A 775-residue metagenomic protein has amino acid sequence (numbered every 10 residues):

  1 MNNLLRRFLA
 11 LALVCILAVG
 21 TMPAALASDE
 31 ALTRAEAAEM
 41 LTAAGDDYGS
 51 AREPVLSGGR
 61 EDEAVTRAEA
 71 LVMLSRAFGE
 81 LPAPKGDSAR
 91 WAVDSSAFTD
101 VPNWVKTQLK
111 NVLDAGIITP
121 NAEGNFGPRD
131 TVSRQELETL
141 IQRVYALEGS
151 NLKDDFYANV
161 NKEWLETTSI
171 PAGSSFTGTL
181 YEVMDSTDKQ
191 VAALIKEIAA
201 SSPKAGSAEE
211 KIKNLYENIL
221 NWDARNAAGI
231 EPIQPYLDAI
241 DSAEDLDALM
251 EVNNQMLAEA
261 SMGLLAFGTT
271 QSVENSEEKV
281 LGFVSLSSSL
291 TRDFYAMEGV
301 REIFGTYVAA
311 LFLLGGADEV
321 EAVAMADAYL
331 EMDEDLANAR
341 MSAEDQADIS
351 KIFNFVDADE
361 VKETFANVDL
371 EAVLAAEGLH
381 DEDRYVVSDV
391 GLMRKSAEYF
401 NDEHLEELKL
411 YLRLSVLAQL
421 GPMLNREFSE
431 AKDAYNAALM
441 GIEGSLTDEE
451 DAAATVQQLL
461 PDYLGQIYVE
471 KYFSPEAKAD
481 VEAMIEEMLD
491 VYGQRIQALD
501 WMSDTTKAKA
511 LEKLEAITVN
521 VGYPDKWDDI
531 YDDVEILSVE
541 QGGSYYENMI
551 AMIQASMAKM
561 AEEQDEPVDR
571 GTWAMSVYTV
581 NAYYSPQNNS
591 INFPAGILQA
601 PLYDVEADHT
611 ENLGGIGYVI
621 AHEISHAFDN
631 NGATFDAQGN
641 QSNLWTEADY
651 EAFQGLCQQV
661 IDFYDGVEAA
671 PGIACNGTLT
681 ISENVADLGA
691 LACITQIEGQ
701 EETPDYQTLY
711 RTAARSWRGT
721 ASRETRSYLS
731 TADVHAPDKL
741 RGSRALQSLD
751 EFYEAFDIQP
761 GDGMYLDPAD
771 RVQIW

Functional and structural regions predicted by a protein language model:
N2-L11, I16-T107, I118-V132, R143-E148 (+1 more regions): Feature responds to low-complexity, polar/acidic, surface-exposed segments characteristic of secreted/exported proteins
T33-A37, T66-L74, W104-Q108, S133 (+26 more regions): Stable alpha-helical elements in mature extracytoplasmic
T42-D46, S75-A83, L113-I117, Q142-A146 (+20 more regions): Sec-exported extracytoplasmic/periplasmic mature domains
D87, P203-I212, D318-A328, E344-S350 (+4 more regions): Short, glycine/acidic-rich hinge or "gate" loops at secondary-structure transitions that mediate conformational
N151-D155, N159-I219, D223: Active-site-surrounding "flap" and adjacent substrate/cofactor-binding loops of secreted or lumenal enzymes, prototyped
A172-I195, V320-A337, N612-Y618, Y706-Y710: Short secondary-structure subsegments characteristic of cysteine-rich extracellular domains
I195-A483, E487: Noncatalytic, helix-rich "gating/capping" subdomain that lines the substrate-entry/channel surface of large enzyme
V390, Q457, P461, G465-W775: Intrinsically disordered, low-complexity linker/terminal regions across diverse proteins
